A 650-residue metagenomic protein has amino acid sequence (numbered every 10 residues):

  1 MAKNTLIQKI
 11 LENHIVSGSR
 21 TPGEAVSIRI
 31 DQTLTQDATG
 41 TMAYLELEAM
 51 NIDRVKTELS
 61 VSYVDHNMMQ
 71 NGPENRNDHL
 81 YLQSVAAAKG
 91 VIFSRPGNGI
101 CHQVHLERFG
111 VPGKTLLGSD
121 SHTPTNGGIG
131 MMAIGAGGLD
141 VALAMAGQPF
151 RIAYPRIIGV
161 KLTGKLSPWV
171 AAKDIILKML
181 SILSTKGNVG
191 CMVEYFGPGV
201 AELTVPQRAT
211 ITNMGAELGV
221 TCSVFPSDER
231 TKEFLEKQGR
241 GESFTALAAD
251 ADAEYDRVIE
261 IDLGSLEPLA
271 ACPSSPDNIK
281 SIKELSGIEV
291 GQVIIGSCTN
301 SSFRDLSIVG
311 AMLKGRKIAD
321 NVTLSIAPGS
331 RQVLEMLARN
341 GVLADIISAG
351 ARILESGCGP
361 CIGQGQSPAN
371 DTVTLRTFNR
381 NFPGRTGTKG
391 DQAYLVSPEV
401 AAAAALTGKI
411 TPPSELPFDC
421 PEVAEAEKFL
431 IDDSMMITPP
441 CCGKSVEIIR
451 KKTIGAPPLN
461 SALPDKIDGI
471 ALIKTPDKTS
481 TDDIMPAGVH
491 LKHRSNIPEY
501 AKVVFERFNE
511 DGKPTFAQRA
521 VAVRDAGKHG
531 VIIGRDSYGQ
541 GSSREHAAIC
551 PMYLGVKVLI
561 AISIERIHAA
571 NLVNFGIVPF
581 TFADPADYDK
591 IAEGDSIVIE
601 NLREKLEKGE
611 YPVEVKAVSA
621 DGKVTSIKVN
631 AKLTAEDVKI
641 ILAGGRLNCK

Functional and structural regions predicted by a protein language model:
M1-K650: Fe-S-dependent hydro-lyases/dehydratases of central metabolism
